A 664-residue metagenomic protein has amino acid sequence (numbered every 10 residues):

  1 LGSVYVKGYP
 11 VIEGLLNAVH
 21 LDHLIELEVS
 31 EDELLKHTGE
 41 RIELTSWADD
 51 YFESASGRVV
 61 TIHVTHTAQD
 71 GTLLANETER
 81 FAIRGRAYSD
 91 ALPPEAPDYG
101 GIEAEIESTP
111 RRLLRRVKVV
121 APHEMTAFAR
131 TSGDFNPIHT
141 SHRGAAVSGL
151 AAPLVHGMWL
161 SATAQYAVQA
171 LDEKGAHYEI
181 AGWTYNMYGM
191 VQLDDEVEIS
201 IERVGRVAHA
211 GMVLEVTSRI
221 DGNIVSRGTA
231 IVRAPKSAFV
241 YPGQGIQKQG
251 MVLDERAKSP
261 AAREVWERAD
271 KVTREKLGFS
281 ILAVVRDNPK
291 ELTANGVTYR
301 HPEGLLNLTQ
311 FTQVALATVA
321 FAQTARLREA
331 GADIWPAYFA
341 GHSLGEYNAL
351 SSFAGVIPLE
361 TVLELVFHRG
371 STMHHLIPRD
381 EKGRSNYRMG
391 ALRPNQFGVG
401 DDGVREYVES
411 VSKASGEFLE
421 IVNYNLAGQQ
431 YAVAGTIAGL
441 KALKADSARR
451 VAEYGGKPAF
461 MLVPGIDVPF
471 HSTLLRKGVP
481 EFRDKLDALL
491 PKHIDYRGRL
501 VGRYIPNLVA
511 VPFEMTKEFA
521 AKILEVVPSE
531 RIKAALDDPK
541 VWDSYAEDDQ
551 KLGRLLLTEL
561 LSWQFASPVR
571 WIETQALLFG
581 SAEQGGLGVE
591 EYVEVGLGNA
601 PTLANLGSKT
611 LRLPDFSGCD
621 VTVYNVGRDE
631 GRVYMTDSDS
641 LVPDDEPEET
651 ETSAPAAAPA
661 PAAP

Functional and structural regions predicted by a protein language model:
L1-E43, A145-G149, D172-E173: Hydrophobic, proline/glycine-rich low-complexity stretches
L1-S3, L113-E179: A conserved, well-ordered hydrophobic junction motif at loop->secondary-structure transitions
L21-V117, L193, E198-P235: HotDog/MaoC-like acyl-thioester-processing domains
T163, F565-L587, N605: A short, acidic, amphipathic alpha-helical segment used as a generic capping/interface helix at domain edges
W183-A234, F579, Q584-V595, L611-E649: Conserved glycine-rich phosphate/nucleotide-binding loop and adjacent Mg2+-coordinating catalytic segment
R233-R405, G588-V633, L641-P643: FabD-like malonyl-/acyl-CoA
S259-T309, H493-R554, N625-G627: A conserved beta-strand->alpha-helix junction
S352-A535, D549: Alpha/beta catalytic cores of group-transfer enzymes, especially the acyltransferase/condensing modules of polyketide
